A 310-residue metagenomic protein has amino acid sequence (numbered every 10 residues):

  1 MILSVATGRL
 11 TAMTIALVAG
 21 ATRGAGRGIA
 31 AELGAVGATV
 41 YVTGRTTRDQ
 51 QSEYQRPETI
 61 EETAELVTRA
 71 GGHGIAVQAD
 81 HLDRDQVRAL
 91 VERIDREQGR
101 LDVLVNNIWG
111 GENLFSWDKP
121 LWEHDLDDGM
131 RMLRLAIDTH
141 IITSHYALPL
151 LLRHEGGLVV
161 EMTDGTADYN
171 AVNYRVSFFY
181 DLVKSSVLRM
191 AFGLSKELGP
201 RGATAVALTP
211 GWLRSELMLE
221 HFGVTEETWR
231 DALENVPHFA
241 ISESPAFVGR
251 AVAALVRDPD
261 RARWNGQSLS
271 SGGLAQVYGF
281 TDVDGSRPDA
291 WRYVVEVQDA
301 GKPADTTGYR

Functional and structural regions predicted by a protein language model:
L10-T47: Canonical Rossmann dinucleotide-binding motif of NAD(H)/NADP(H)-dependent dehydrogenases/reductases, specifically
T11, A70-H73, R93-N106, E112 (+2 more regions): A glycine-rich helix->loop->beta "capping" turn within Rossmann-like NAD(P)(H)-dependent oxidoreductase domains
T14, G72-H73, R100-L101, L151-G165 (+2 more regions): Active-site loop of short-chain dehydrogenase/reductase
P57-E58, Q78-L90, L126: The beta1-alpha1 cofactor-binding region of Rossmann-like NAD(H)/NADP(H)-dependent oxidoreductases
G110-L114, W122-L126, G157-P200, G211-G223: Catalytic loop of short-chain dehydrogenase/reductase
K119-R134: Short, well-ordered secondary-structure patches that form non-catalytic structural/interaction elements within domains
R131-R153, A167, S195-K196, P200: Amphipathic alpha-helical dimer-interface segment in Rossmann-like NAD(P)H-dependent oxidoreductases
A207, E227-R310: C-terminal helical subdomain
